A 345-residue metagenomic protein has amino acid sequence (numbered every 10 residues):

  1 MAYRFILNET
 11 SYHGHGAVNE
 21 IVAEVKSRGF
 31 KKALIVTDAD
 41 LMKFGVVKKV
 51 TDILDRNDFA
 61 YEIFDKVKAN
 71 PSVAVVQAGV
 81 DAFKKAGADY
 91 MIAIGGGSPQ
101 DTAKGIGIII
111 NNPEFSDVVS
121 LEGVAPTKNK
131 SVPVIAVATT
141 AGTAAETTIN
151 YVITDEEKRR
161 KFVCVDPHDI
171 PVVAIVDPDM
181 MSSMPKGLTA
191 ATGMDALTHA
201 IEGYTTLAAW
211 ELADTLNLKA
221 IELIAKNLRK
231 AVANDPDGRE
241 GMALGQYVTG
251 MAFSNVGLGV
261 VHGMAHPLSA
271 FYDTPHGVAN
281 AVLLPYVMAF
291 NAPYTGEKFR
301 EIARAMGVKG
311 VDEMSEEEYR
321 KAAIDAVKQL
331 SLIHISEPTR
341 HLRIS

Functional and structural regions predicted by a protein language model:
M1-F64: An N-terminal, well-structured beta->alpha segment
V18-I21, K43-V46, V73, S98-K104 (+3 more regions): Short glycine/serine/threonine-rich phosphate/pyrophosphate-binding segments that cradle anionic phosphate groups
M42-F115, R229-R239: N-terminal small/polar loop signature for handling phosphorylated ligands or for N-terminal nucleophile
A74-D179: Glycine/threonine-rich beta-strand-loop-alpha-helix active-site module that forms ligand/phosphate-binding
G142, Y247-N280: Glycine-rich phosphate/pyrophosphate-binding beta-alpha loops
N150-V256: Carboxylate- and glycine-rich phosphate/diphosphate-binding segment that chelates Mg2+/Mn2+
T274-L332, S336: Active-site pocket-lining segment
I333-H334, P338-S345: Single conserved hydrophobic/aromatic residue that forms the stacking wall/gate of nucleotide- or nucleobase-binding
